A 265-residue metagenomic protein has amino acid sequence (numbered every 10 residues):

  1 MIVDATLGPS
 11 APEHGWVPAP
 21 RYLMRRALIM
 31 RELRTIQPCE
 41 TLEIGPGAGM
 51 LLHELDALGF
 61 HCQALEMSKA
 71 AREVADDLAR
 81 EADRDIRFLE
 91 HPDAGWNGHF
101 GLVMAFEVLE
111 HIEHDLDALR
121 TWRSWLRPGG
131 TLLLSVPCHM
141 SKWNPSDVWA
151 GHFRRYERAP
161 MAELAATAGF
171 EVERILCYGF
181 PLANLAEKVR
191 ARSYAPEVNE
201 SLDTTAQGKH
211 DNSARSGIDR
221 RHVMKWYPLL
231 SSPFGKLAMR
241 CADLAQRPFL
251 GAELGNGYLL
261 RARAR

Functional and structural regions predicted by a protein language model:
M1-F106, L116-L119, L176-C177, E197 (+4 more regions): Conserved N-terminal segment of class I S-adenosyl-L-methionine
A57, E113, R127: Short conserved AdoMet
L78-E81, W149, E187-A191: Short low-complexity, flexible loop/linker segments enriched in glycine and/or proline with clustered acidic
E107-H111: A short His-aromatic
D117-T131: A short glycine-rich, Lys/Arg-flanked "PGG" loop and its adjoining helix->strand segment in the class I
L132-R154, R158-E163, F180: Short, glycine-/aromatic-enriched active-site segment of Class I SAM-dependent methyltransferases
F170-P181: Conserved S-adenosyl-L-methionine
A186-K236: C-terminal helical/coil "lid" or tail adjacent to the Rossmann-like core of SAM-dependent
